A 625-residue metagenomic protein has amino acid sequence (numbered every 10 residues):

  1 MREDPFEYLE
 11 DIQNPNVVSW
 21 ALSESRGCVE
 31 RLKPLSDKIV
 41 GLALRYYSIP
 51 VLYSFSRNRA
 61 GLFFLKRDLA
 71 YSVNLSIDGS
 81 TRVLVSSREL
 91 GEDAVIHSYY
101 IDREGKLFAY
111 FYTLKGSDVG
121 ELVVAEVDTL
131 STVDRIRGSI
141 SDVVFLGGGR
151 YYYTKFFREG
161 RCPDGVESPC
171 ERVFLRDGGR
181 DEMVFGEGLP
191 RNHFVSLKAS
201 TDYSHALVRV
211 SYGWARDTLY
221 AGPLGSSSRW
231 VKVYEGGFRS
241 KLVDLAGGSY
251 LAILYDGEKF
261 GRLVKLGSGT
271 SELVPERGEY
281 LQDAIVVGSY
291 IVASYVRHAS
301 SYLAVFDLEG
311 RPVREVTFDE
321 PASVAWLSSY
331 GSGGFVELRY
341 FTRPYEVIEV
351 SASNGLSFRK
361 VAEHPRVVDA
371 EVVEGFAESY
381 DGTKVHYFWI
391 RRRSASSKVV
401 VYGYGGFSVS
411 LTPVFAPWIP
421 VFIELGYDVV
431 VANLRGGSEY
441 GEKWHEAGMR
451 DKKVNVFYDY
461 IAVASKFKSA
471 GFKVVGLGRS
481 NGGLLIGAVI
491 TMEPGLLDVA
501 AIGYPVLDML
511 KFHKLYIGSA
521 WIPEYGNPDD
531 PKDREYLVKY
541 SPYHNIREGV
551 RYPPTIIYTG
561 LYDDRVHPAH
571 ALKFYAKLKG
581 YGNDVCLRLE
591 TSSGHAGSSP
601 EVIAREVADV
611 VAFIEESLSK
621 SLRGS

Functional and structural regions predicted by a protein language model:
V17-Y100, F111, H193-L224, W230-V243 (+5 more regions): Non-catalytic accessory segments flanking enzyme active sites
R59, E104-F108, G148-G149, Y203 (+2 more regions): Conserved loop/turn motif of beta-propeller repeat scaffolds
L62, F108-Y110, Y151-Y152, A206 (+3 more regions): Hydrophobic beta-strand positions that form the internal "hydrophobic ladder" of WD40/Gbeta-like beta-propeller blades
K66-Y71, E89-D93, Y112-E121, I136-G138 (+6 more regions): A flexible loop/linker signature enriched in serine peptidases of the S9 family
L84, L90-D142: A conserved hydrophobic secondary-structure block that centers on an alpha-helix together with its immediately flanking
R88-H97, G116, A362-V475, R479-S480 (+2 more regions): Cap/lid segment of the alpha/beta-hydrolase catalytic domain
V123-E126, P169-G178, Y220-L224, V264-L266 (+1 more regions): Beta-propeller blade signature
L434-S625: Active-site-proximal cap/loop segments of hydrolase catalytic domains
